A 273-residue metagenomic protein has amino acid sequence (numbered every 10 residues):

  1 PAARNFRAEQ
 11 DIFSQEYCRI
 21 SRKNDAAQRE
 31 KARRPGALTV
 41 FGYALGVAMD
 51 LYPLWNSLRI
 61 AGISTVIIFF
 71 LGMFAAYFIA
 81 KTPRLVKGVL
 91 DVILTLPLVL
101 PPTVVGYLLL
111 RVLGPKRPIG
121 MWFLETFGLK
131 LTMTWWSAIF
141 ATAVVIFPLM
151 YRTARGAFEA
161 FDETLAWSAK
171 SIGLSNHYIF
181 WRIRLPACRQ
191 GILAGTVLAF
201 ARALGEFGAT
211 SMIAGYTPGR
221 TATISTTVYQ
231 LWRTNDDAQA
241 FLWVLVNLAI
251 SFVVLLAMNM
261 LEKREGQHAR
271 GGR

Functional and structural regions predicted by a protein language model:
G42-L45, G106-A143, A214-T217: Membrane-interfacial helix termini and adjacent extracytoplasmic/periplasmic loops of multi-pass transporters
A48-I79: Transmembrane alpha-helix signature in integral membrane proteins
A48-Y52, I213-L256: Interhelical loop and adjacent transmembrane-helix boundary motif in polytopic membrane transport permeases
V66, Y151-A154, F158, D162 (+2 more regions): Transmembrane alpha-helices
L71, I93-P102, G128-R155, P186-Q190 (+1 more regions): Faces of alpha-helical transmembrane segments in polytopic inner-membrane proteins
A75-L109, A166, R273: Cytoplasmic-entry segments and transmembrane alpha-helices of multi-pass inner-membrane transporters
V86, P148, R155-A166, K170 (+1 more regions): C-terminal transmembrane helix and the adjacent membrane-cytosol boundary/short C-terminal tail of inner/organellar
Y107, P115-K116, G195-Q230: Non-cytoplasmic
